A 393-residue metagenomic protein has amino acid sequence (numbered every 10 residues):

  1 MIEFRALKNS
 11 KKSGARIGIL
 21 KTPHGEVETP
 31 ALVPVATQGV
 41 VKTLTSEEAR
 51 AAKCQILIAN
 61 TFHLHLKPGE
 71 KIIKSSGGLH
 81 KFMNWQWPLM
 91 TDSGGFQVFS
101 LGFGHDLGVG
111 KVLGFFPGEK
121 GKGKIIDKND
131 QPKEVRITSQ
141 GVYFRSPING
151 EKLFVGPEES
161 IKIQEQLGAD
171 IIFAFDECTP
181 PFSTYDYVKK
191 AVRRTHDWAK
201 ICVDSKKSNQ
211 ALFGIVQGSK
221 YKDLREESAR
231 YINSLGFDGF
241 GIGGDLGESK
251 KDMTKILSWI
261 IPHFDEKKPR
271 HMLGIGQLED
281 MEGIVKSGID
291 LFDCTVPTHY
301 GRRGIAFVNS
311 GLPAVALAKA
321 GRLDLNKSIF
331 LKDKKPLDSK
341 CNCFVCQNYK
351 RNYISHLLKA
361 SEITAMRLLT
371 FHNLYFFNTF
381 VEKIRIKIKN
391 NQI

Functional and structural regions predicted by a protein language model:
M1-K207, S328-L331: Non-catalytic, usually N-terminal nucleic-acid engagement modules in DNA/RNA processing proteins
G25, L57, D92, Q164 (+5 more regions): Conserved, mostly hydrophobic/aromatic
S76, G141, Y185, K350-R351 (+3 more regions): Alpha-helix initiation and N-capping motif
S160, A191, T195-W198, C202 (+5 more regions): Alpha-helical packing segments of well-folded alpha/beta enzyme cores
P180-Y185, K189, G239-D245, I363-M366: Glycine- and acidic
R193-H196, V203-L312, A320-L337: Glycine-rich phosphate/ribose-binding loops and adjacent secondary-structure elements that form binding surfaces
T295-L312, G321-E382: Gly/Ser/Thr/Ala-enriched C-terminal appendages of enzymes
